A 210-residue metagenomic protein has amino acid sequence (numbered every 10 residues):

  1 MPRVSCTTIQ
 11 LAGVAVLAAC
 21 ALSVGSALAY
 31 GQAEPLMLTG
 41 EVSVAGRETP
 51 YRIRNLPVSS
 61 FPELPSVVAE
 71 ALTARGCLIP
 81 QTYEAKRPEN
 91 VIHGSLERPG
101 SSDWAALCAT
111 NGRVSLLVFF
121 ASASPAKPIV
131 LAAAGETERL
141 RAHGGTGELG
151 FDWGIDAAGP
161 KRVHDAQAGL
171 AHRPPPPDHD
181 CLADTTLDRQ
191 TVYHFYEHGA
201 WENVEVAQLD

Functional and structural regions predicted by a protein language model:
P2-A15: Bacterial N-terminal signal peptides that target proteins for export
A12-G25: Bacterial N-terminal signal peptides
L22-S59, R139-D210: Acidic, small-residue rich beta-repeat scaffolds with periodic aromatic anchors
L56-A85: Short, non-transmembrane alpha-helical segments in secretory-pathway proteins
V91-P99, A121: Acidic, divalent-cation-chelating loop motifs in proteins
R98-C108, P176-L182: Acidic/hydrophobic-patterned starts of short beta strands in beta-sheet-rich repeat architectures
G112-V118, Q190-Y193: Structural motif
P128-A133, E205-V206: Beta-propeller fold detector
